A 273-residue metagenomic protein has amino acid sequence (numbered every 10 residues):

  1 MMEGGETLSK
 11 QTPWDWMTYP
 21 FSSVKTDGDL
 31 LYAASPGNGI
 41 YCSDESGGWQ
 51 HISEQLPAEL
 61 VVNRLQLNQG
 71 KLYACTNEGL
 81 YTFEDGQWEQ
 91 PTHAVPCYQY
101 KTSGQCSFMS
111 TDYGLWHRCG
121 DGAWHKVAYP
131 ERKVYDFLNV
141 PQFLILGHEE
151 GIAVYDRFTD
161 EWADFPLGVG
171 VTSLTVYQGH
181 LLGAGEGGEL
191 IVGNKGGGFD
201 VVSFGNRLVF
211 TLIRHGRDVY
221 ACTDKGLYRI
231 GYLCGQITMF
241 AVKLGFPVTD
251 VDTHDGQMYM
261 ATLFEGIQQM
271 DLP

Functional and structural regions predicted by a protein language model:
E3, D44-G48, F83-Q87, C119-G122 (+4 more regions): Short loop/turn segments that connect beta-strands within beta-propeller blades
G5-G28, Q50-Q69, E89-C106, D112 (+5 more regions): Short coil-to-beta transitions that initiate beta-strands within beta-rich domains
T26, S43, L67, C75 (+13 more regions): Generic beta-strand structural signal
L31-A33, K71-Y73, S107-F108, W116 (+4 more regions): Conserved beta-propeller blade signature
G37-I40, G47, N77-Y81, D112-W116 (+4 more regions): Loop/turn residues immediately N-terminal
L146-V201: Aromatic-anchored, glycine/proline-accented short structural segments that stabilize local strand-turns or short
E186-F240: Intrinsically disordered, low-complexity segments enriched in Gly and acidic/Ser/Thr residues that form flexible
C222-E265, L272-P273: C-terminal closing repeat unit and adjoining cap/tail of repeat-based domains
